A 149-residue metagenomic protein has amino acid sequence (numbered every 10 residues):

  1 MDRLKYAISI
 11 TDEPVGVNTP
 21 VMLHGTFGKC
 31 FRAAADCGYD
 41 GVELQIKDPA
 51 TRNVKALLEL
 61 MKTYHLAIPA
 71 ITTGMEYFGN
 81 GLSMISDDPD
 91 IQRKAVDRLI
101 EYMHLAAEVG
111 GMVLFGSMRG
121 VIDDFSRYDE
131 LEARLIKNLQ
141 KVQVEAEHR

Functional and structural regions predicted by a protein language model:
M1-E108, D129-E130, Q140-E147: N-terminal pre-domain/capping segments
Y102-S126, R149: Active-site groove signature of glycoside hydrolases
D124-N138: Active-site cleft segment of glycoside hydrolase catalytic domains centered on the general acid/base Glu
